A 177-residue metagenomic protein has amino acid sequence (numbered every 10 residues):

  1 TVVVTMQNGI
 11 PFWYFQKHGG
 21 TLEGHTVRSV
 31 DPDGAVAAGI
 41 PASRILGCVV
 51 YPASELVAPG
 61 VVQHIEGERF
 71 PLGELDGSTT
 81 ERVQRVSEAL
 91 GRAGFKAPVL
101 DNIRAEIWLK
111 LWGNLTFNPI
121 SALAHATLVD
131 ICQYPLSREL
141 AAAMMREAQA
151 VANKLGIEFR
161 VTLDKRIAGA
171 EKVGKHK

Functional and structural regions predicted by a protein language model:
T1, T5, T21, T26 (+4 more regions): Residue-identity detector for threonine
T1-V57: Rossmann-like NAD(P)(H) cofactor-binding subdomain of soluble oxidoreductases
T21-L22, Q63, Y134, R166: Residue-level signal for alpha-helical context at structural boundaries
D31, A38-K110, L115-R160: Internal alpha-helical scaffold of NAD(P)-dependent oxidoreductase catalytic cores
A152-K177: C-terminal active-site/capping subdomain that shapes the small-molecule cofactor and substrate pocket of enzyme
